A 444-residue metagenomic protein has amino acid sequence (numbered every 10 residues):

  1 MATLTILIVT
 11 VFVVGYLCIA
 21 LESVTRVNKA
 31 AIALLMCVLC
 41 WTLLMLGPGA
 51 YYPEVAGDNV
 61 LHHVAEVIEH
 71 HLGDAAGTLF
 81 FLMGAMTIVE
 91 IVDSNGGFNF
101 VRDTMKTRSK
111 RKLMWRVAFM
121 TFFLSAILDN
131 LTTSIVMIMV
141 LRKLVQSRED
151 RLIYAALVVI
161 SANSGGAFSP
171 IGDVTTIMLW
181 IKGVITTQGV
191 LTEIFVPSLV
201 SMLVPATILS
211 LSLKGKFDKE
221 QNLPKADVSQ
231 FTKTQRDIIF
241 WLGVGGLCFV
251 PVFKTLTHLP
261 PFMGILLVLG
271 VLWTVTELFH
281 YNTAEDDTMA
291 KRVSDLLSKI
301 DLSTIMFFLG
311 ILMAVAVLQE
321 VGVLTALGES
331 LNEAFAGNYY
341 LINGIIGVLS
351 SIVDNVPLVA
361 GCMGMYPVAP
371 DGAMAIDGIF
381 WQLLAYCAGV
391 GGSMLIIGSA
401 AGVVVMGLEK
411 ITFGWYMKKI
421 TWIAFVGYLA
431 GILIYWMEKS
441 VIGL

Functional and structural regions predicted by a protein language model:
M1-L4, V24-V27, A56-A76, T187-P197 (+6 more regions): Interfacial loop-to-helix junctions that mark the boundaries of transmembrane helices in multi-pass membrane
L4-L7, S147-R148, L152, F168-S169 (+4 more regions): Juxtamembrane and boundary regions of transmembrane helices in multi-pass small-molecule transporters and channels
I6-G15, R26-D58, A75-T87, R236-G246 (+2 more regions): Hydrophobic mid-bilayer segments of alpha-helices in multi-pass membrane transport proteins, especially secondary
C40-P53, L72-G73, L124-S161, G165 (+3 more regions): Membrane-interfacial helix-loop connectors
L43-H70, M86-D103, F123-I135, Y281-N282 (+2 more regions): Transmembrane alpha-helix boundary signature
G73, N95, R102-T104, V117 (+1 more regions): Transmembrane helical segments that form the transport core of multi-pass membrane transport proteins
G73-M83, G189-T207, L256-G270, L341-I342 (+1 more regions): Alpha-helical transmembrane segments
M202-D287: Long, contiguous bundles of hydrophobic transmembrane helices that form the permeation core of multi-pass
